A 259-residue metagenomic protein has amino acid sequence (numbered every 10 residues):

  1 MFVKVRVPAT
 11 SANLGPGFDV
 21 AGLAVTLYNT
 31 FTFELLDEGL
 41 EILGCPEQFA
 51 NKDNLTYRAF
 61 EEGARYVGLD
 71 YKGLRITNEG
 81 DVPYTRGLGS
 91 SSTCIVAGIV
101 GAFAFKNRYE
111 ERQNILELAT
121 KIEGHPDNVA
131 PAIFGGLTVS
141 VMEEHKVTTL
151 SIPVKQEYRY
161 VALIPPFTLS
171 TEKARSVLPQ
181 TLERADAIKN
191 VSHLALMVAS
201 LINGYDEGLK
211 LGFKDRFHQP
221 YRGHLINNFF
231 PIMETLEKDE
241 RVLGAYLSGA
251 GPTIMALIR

Functional and structural regions predicted by a protein language model:
M1-R86, V100-R108: ATP-binding N-lobe of GHMP and related small-molecule kinases
A9-A24, T85-I95, E123-T138: FAD-binding core of FAD-dependent oxidoreductases, characterized by glycine-rich FAD pyrophosphate-binding loops
L14, L201-R259: Glycine-rich, charge-dense phosphate/pyrophosphate-binding loop(s) and the adjacent flexible "lid"/catalytic subdomain
L27, G136, I164-L169, R216-F217 (+1 more regions): Glycine-rich beta-alpha junction loops
L27, L88-R112, I133-T138, E143: DPxDG-like acidic metal-binding loop motif
E110-Y158, A245, G251, M255: Alpha/beta catalytic cores of group-transfer enzymes, especially the acyltransferase/condensing modules of polyketide
I164-H224: Active-site rim beta-loop-alpha module in soluble metabolic enzymes
